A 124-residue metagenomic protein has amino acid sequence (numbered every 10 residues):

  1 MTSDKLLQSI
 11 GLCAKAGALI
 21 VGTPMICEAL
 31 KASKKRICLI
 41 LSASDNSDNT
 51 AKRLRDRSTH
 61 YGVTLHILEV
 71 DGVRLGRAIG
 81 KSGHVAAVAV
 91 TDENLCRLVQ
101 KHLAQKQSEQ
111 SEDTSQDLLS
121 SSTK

Functional and structural regions predicted by a protein language model:
M1, K5, N49, V70 (+2 more regions): Charged, alpha-helix-enriched surfaces in structured cytosolic catalytic cores of large nucleotide-utilizing machines
K5-S42: N-terminal first-folded block
G11, K31, T59, G80 (+1 more regions): Signal for well-folded cores of large energy- and translation-related assemblies
P24, D45, V70-V73, E93: Short, ordered loop/turn segments at secondary-structure junctions
S33-R55, V63-T64: N-terminal positively charged helical leader segments and presequences
L54-V85: Mid-chain, well-packed structural core segment of small domains
G76-T114: C-terminal structural segments of small proteins and small subunits
D117-K124: Charge-patterned, long linear interaction tracts outside catalytic cores
